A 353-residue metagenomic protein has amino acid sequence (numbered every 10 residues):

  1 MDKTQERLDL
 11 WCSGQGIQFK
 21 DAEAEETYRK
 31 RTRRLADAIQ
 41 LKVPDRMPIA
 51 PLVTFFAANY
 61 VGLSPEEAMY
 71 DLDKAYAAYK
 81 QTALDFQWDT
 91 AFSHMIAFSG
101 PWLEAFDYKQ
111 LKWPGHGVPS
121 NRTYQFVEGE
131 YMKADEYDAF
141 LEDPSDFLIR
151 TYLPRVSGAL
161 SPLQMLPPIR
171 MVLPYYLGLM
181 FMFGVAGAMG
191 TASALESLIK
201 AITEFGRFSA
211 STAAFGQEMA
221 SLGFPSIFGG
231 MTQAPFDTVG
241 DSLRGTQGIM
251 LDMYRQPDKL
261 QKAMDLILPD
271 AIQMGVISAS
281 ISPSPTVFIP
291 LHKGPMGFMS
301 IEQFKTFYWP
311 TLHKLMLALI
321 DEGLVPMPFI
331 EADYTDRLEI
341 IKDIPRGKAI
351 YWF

Functional and structural regions predicted by a protein language model:
M1-F353: Catalytic cores of TIM-barrel enzymes
